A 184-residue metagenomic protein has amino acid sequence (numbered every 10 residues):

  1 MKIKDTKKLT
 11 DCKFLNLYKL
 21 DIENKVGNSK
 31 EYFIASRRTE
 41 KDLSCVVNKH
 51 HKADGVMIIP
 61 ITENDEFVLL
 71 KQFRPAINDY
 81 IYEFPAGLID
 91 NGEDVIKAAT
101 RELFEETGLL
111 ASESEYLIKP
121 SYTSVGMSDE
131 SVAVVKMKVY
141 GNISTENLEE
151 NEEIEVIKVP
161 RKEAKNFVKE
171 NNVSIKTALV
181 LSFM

Functional and structural regions predicted by a protein language model:
M1-D21: N-terminal leader/capping segments at the start of a protein or of a new domain
M1-K4, K8, K71-Q72, I77-I81 (+6 more regions): Nudix hydrolase/Nudix homology domain
L9-K13, K25-G27, V47-H51, S121-S131: Acidic pyrophosphate-coordinating catalytic loop
L15-M57, E63: Acidic, metal-coordinating catalytic segment for phosphate/diphosphate chemistry, firing primarily on the Nudix
L20, D65, L103, P160: Terminal peptide-recognition signature
C45-V47, K52-R101, I143, L148: Conserved Nudix-box catalytic region and its N-terminal flanking loop in Nudix hydrolases and closely related
E102-E106, I118-K119: Basic (Lys/Arg-enriched) interaction patch that binds polyanionic ligands
L110-I118: A short coil-to-beta-strand element that immediately follows conserved catalytic motifs
